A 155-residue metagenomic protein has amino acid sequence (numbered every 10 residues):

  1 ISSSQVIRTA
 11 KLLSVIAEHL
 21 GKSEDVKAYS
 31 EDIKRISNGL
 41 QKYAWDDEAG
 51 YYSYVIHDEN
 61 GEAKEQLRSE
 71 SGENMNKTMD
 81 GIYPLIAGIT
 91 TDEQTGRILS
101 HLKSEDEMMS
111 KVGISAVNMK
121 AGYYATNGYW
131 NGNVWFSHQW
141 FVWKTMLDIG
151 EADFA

Functional and structural regions predicted by a protein language model:
I1, G150-A155: Short, intrinsically disordered, charge-balanced linker/junction segments flanking boundaries in proteins
I1-R8, M75-M79, W130-F141: Aromatic- and histidine-enriched alpha-helix N-cap/loop-to-helix transition segments that scaffold the rims
Q5-T95: Catalytic cores of carbohydrate-active enzymes
K64-Q66, M108-K111: Short, functional N-terminal and low-complexity linear motifs
I86-T91, I98-L99, S104, S110 (+2 more regions): C-terminal substrate/ligand-recognition segments
